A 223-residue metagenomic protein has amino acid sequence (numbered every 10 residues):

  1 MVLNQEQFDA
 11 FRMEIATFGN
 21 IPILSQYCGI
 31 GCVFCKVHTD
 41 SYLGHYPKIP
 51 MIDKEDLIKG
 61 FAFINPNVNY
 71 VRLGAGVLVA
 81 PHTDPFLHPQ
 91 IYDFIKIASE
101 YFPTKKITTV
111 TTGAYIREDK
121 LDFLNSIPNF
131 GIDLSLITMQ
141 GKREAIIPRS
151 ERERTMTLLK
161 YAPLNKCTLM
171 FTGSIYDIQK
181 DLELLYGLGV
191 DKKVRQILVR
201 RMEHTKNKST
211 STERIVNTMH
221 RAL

Functional and structural regions predicted by a protein language model:
M1-V2, E183-L223: Auxiliary Fe-S-binding modules of radical SAM enzymes
E6-D56: Canonical Radical SAM [4Fe-4S] cluster-binding loop centered on the CxxxCxxC motif and its immediate flanking residues
P22, K96, D122: Active-site phosphate/pyrophosphate- and oxyanion-stabilizing loops and adjacent acidic/basic residues in soluble
T39-K54, I64-H88, A98-I116, P128-T155 (+2 more regions): Core AdoMet radical
K54, Y92, R117-E118, Q179: Structural motif corresponding to alpha-helix initiation and N-cap regions
A62-N65, D122-N129, M156-P163, Y186-D191: Acidic (Asp/Glu)-rich catalytic clusters
F94, A98, L158-A162, L185 (+1 more regions): Hydrophobic positions in alpha-helices of CheY-like receiver
D119-D122, I175-G189: Catalytic cores of alpha/beta
